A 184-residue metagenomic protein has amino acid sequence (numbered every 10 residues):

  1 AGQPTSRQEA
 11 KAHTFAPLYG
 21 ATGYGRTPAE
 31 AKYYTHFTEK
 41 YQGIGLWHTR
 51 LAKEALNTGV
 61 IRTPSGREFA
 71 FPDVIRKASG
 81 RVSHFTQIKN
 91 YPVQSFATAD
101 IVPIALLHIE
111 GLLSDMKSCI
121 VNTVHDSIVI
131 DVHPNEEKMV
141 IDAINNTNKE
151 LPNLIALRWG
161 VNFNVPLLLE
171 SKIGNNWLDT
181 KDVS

Functional and structural regions predicted by a protein language model:
A1-S184: Conserved catalytic core of nucleotide polymerization and phosphodiester-bond processing enzymes
